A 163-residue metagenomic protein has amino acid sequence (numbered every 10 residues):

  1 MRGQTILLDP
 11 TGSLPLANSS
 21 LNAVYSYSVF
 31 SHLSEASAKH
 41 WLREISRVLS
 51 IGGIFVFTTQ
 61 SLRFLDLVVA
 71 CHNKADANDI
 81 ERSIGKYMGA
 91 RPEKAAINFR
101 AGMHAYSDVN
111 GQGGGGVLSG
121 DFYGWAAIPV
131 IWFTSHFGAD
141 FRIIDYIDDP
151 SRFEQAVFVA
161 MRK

Functional and structural regions predicted by a protein language model:
M1-S13, E35, H40, I54-K163: Class I (Rossmann-like) S-adenosyl-L-methionine-dependent methyltransferase catalytic domain, capturing the SAM-binding
T11-V24: A short acidic, Gly/Pro-enriched loop at the edge of an enzyme's catalytic core that lines a small-molecule cofactor
A17-S19, I51, F153: Residue-level preference for short coil/turn positions at secondary-structure junctions
N22-A36: A short SAM/SAH-binding and catalytic strip from SAM-dependent methyltransferases
K39-I51: A short glycine-rich, Lys/Arg-flanked "PGG" loop and its adjoining helix->strand segment in the class I
